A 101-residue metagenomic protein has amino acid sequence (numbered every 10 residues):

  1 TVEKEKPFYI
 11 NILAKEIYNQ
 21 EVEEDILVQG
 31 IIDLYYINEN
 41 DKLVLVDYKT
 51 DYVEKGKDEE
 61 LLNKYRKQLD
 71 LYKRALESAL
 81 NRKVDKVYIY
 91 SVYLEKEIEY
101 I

Functional and structural regions predicted by a protein language model:
T1-I101: Structural signature of nuclease core domains in nucleic-acid processing machines
